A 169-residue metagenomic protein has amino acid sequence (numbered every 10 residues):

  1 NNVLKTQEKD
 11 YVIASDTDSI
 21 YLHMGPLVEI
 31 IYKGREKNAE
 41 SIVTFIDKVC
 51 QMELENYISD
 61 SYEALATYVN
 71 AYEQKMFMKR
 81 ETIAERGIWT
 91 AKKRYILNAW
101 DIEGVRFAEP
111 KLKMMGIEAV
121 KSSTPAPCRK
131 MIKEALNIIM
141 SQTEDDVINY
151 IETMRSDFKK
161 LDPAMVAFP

Functional and structural regions predicted by a protein language model:
N1-T17, M24-P169: DNA-dependent DNA polymerase catalytic subunits
